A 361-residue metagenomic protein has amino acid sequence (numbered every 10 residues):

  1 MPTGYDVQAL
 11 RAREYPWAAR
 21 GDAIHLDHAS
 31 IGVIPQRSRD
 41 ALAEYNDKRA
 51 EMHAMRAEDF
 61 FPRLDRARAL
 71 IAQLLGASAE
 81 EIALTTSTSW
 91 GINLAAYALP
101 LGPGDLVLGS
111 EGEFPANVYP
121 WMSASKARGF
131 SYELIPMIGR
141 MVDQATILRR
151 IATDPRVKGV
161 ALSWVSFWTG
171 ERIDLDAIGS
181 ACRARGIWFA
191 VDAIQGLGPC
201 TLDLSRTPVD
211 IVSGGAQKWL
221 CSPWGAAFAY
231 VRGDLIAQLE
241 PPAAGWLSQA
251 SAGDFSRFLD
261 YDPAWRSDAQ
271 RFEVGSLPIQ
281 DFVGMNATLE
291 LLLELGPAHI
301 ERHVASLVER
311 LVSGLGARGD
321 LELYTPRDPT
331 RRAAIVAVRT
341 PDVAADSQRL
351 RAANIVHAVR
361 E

Functional and structural regions predicted by a protein language model:
M1-E361: Pyridoxal 5′-phosphate
